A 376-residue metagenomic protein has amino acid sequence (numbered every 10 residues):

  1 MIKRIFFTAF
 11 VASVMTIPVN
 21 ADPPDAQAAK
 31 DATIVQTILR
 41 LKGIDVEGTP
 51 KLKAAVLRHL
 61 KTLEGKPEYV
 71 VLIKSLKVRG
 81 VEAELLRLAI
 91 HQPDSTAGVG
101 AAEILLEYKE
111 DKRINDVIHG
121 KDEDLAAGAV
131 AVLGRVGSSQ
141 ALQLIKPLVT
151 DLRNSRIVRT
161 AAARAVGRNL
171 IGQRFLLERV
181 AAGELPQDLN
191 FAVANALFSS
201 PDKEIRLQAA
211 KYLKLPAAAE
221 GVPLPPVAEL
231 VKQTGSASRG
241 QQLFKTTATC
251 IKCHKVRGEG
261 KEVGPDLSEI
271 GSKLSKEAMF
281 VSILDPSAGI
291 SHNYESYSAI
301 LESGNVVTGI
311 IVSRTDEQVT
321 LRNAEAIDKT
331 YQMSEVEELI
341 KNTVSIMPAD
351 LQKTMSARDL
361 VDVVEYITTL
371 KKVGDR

Functional and structural regions predicted by a protein language model:
M1-F7: Bacterial N-terminal signal peptides that target proteins for export
T8-T16: Bacterial N-terminal signal peptides
V19-A21, A26-A28: Boundary at the C-terminal end of the N-terminal hydrophobic targeting segment
A21, S75-E84, E107, D111-R113 (+4 more regions): Post-cleavage N-terminal segment of exported redox proteins
K30-E47, R58, K66-V78, R87-I90 (+8 more regions): Structural detector for internal amphipathic alpha-helices that build alpha-solenoid repeat scaffolds
S155-I157, E259-L284, Y297-K341: Gly/Gly-Pro-rich "capping" loops immediately C-terminal to redox-active cysteine motifs in periplasmic/lumenal
A196-P201, Q208-A218, N305-V307, I311-E317 (+3 more regions): C-terminal capping alpha-helices of c-type cytochrome domains
K232-V256: Sequence/structural segment immediately N-terminal to covalent heme-attachment motifs in c-type and related
